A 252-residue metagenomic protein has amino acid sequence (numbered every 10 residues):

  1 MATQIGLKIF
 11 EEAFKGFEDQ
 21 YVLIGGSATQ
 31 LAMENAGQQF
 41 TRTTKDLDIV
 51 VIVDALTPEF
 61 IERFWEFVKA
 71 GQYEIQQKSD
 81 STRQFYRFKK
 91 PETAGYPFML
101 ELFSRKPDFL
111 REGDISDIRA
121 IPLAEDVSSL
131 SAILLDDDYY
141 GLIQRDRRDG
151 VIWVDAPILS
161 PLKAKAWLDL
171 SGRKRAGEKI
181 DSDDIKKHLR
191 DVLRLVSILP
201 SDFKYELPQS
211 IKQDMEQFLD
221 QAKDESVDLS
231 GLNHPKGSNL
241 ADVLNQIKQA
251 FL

Functional and structural regions predicted by a protein language model:
M1-L252: Compositionally biased terminal segments of proteins
